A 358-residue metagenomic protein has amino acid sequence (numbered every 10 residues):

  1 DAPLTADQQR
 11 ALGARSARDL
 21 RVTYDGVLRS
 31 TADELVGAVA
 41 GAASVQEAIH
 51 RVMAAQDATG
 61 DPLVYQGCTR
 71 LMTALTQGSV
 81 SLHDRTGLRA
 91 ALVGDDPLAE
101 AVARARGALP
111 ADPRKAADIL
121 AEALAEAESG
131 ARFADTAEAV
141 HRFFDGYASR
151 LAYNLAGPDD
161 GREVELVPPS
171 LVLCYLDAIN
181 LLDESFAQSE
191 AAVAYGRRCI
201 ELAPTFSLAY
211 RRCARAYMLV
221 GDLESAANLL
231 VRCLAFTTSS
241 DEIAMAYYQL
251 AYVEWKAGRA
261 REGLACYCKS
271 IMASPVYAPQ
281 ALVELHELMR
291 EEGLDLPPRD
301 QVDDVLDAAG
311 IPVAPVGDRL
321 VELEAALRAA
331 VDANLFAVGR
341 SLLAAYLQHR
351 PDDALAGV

Functional and structural regions predicted by a protein language model:
A54-D57, A121-E126, V231-A235, R259-P279 (+3 more regions): TPR/TPR-like (Sel1-like) alpha-helical repeat modules
G60-D61, M72-D84, D145-R162, G221-N228 (+2 more regions): Alpha-helical linker/edge segments of TPR/alpha-solenoid repeat scaffolds and analogous pre-/post-domain helices
G60-Y65, A127-T136, S207-A209, T238-M245 (+4 more regions): Boundary/linker segments of alpha-helical solenoid repeat arrays
T86-V93, L124-L171, R197-L202, L234-I243 (+1 more regions): Flexible helix-coil transition and linker loops at the boundaries of alpha-helical arrays
D96-P97, E163-S170, T205, E242-I243 (+3 more regions): Structural signature of alpha-solenoid helical repeat junctions
R104-G107, N180, R215, Q249-Y252 (+2 more regions): Residue-level recognition of tetratricopeptide repeat
P110-A111, S185-F186, V220, A257 (+2 more regions): Structural motif corresponding to the intra-repeat A-B loop/turn of tetratricopeptide repeats
